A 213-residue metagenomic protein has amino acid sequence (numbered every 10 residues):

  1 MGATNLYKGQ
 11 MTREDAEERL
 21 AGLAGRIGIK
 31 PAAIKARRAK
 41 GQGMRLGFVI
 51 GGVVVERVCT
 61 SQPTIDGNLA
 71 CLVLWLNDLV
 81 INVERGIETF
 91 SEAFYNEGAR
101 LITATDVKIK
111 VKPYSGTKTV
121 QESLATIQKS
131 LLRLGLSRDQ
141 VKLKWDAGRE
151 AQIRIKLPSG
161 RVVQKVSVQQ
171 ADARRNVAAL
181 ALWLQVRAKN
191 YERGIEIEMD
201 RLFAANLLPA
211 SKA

Functional and structural regions predicted by a protein language model:
M1-K212: Short "pre-J" leader segments immediately N-terminal to J/J-like domains in DnaJ-family and J-like proteins
